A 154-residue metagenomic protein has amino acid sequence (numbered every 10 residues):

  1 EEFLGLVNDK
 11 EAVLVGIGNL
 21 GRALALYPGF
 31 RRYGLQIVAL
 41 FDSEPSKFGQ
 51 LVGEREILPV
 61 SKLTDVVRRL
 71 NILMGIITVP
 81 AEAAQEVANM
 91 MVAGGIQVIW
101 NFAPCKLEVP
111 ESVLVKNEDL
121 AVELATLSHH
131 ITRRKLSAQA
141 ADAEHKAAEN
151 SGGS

Functional and structural regions predicted by a protein language model:
E1-G94, P110-K135, S151-S154: Hydrophobic, well-ordered beta-alpha structural blocks that scaffold small-molecule cofactor pockets
V79, F102-P104: Short secondary-structure boundary segments
A93-N101: Internal alpha/beta core interface subdomains
L107: Short, glycine/polar-rich helix-capping loops at beta-to-alpha or helix-loop-helix junctions that flank or form
D142-S154: Long, low-complexity, intrinsically disordered segments
